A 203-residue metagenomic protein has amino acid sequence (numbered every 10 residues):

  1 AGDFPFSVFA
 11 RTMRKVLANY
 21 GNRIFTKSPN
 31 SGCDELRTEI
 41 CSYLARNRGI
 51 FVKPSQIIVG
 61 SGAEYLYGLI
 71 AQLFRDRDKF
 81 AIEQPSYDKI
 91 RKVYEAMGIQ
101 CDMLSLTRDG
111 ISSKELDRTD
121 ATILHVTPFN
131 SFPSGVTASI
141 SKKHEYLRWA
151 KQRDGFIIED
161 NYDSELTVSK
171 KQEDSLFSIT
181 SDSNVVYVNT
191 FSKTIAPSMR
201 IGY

Functional and structural regions predicted by a protein language model:
A1-F6, A10-R14: Amphipathic alpha-helical dimerization/coiled-coil segments that flank or bridge DNA-binding/regulatory modules
G2-P5, F132-S134, E165-L166, I195-P197: Short catalytic/ligand-binding loop motif for oxyanion handling, primarily in non-cytosolic enzymes, centered on
F9, S178-Y203: Active-site PLP attachment segment
M13-R153, I158, S164-L166, K171-I179 (+1 more regions): Conserved core of the PLP fold type I
